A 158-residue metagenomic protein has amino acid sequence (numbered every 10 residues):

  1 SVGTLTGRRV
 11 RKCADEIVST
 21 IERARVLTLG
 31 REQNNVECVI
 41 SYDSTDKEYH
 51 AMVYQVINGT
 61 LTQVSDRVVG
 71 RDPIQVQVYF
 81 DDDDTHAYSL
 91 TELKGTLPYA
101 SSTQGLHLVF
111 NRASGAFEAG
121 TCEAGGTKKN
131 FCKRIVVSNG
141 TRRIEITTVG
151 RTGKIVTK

Functional and structural regions predicted by a protein language model:
S1-E22, V26, G30, N34-N35 (+1 more regions): N-terminal helix-rich module
